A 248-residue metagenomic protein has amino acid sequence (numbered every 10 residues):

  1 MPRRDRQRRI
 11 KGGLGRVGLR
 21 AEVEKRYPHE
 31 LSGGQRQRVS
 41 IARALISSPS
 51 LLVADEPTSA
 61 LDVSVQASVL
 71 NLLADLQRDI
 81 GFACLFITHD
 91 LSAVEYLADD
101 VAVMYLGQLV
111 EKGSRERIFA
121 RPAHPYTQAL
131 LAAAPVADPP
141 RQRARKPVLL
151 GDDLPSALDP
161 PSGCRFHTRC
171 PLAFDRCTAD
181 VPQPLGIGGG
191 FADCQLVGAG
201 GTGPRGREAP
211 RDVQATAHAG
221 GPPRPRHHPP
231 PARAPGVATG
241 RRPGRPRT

Functional and structural regions predicted by a protein language model:
D5-E22, L131-A132: Conserved ABC ATPase "signature" region
R8, K25-Y27, R145: Interfacial catalytic loop of ABC nucleotide-binding domains
Y27-L31, Q35: Conserved ABC ATPase signature
I46-S50: A short, proline-enriched helix->beta-strand linker immediately N-terminal to the Walker B motif in ABC-type P-loop
V53, P57, L61-R143: P-loop NTP-binding/switch modules centered on Walker-like glycine-rich loops
S114-V213, A217: Short catalytic/signature loops enriched in Gly
A219-P246: Compositionally biased, low-complexity flexible segments
